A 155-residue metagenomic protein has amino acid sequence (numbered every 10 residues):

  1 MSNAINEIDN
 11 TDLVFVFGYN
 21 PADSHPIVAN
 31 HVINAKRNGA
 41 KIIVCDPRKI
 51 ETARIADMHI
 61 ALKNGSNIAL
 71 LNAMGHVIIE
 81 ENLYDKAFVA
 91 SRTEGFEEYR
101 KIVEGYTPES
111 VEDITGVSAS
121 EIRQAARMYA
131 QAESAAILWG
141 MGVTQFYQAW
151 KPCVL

Functional and structural regions predicted by a protein language model:
M1-L155: Cofactor-pocket helix-loop regions in the catalytic cores of large enzyme subunits
